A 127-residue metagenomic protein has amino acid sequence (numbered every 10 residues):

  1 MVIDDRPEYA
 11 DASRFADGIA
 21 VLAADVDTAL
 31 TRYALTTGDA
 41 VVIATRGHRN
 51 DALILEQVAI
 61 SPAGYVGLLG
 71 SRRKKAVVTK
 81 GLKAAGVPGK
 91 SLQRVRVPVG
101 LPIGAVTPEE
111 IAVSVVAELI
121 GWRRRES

Functional and structural regions predicted by a protein language model:
M1-D17: NAD(P)-binding Rossmann-fold cofactor-contacting core
G18-D25: Conserved SAM-binding strand-loop segment of SAM-dependent methyltransferases
D27-T37: Short amphipathic alpha-helix with an adjacent loop that forms part of the alpha/beta core around
D39-A40, Y65: Structural motif
I43-A44, L68: Redox-cofactor binding/interface segments in oxidoreductases and associated redox assembly factors
R46-R49, S71-R73: Short glycine-rich anion-binding loops that position phosphate/pyrophosphate groups of nucleotides and phosphorylated
N50-A63: Rossmann-fold NAD(P) dinucleotide-binding segment
A63, L69-S127: Adenosine-phosphate binding glycine-rich loop
